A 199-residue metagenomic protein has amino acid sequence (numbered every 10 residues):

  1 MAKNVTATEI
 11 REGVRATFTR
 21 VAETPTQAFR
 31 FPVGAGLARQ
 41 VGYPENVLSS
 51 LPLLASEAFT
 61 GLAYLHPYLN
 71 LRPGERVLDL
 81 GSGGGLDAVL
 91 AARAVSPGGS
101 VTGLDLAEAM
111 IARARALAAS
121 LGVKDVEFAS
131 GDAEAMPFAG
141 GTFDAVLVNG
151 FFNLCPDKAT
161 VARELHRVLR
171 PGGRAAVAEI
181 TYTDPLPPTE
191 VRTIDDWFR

Functional and structural regions predicted by a protein language model:
M1-V41: N-terminal auxiliary segments of SAM/dcSAM-dependent transferases
F31-R76, D87-L90, A94: Conserved alpha-helix/loop element of class I SAM-dependent methyltransferases that forms part of the SAM/SAH-binding
P73, E134-V146: A short acidic, Gly/Pro-enriched loop at the edge of an enzyme's catalytic core that lines a small-molecule cofactor
A107-A109: Conserved SAM/SAH-binding beta-strand->alpha-helix loop
L121-A135: Conserved SAM-binding strand-loop segment of SAM-dependent methyltransferases
D144-D157: A short SAM/SAH-binding and catalytic strip from SAM-dependent methyltransferases
A159-R174: A short glycine-rich, Lys/Arg-flanked "PGG" loop and its adjoining helix->strand segment in the class I
I180-R199: Short, glycine-/aromatic-enriched active-site segment of Class I SAM-dependent methyltransferases
